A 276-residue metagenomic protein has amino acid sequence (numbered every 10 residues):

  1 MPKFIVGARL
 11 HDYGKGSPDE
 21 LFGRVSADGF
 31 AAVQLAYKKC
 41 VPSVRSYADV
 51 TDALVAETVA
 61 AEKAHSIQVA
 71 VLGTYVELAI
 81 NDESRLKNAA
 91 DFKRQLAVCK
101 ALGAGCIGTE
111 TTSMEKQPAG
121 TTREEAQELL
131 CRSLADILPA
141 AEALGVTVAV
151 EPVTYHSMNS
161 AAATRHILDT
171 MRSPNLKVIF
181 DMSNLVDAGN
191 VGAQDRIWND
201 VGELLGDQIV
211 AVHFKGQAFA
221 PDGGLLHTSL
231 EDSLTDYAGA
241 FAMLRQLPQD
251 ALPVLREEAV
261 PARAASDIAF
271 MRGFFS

Functional and structural regions predicted by a protein language model:
M1-G7, G14-A31, K63, N88 (+2 more regions): Histidine-acidic metal/acid-base catalytic patches
M1-G7, Q68-A79, S113-K116: N-terminal small/glycine-rich loop or linker at the start of catalytic domains across soluble metabolic enzymes
D12-G14, Y37-K39, Y75-L78, T111-E115 (+4 more regions): Active-site-proximal loop/turn and secondary-structure-junction residues that shape catalytic pockets, frequently
D19-E20, K63-H65, I80-F180: Active-site acidic/histidine proton-transfer and metal-coordination neighborhood in alpha/beta enzyme cores
Q34-E57, M114-P118: Glycine-rich, proline-tolerant flexible connector loops at the mouths of alpha/beta enzymes
Q34-L35, V69-T74, G105-T112, V148-E151 (+1 more regions): Short beta-strand segments at enzyme active-site cores
V41-R45, L78-D82, E115-T121, V186-G189 (+1 more regions): A short acidic, helix-capping loop that chelates divalent metal ions and anchors anionic groups
A48-V55, R85-A89, G120-Q127, S157 (+3 more regions): Flexible, glycine- and charge-enriched loops at secondary-structure boundaries
